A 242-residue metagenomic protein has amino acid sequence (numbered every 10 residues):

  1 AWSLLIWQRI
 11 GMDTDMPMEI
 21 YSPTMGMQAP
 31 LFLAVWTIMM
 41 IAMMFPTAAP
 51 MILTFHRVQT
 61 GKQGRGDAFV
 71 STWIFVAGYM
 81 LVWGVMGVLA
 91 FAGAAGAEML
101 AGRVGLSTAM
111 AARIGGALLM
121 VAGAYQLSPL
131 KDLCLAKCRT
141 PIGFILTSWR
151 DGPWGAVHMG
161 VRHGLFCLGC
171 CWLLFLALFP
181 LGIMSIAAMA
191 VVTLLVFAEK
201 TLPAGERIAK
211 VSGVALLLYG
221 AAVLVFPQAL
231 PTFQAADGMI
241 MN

Functional and structural regions predicted by a protein language model:
A1-G11, F69-L130: Membrane helix-loop-helix hairpins that form the core translocation module of multi-pass transporters
A1-I38, G61-G64, G102-S107, P129-R150 (+1 more regions): Histidine-/acidic- and/or cysteine-rich, low-complexity loops and terminal segments associated with membrane
T24, Q28-F32, S71, F75 (+3 more regions): Residue-level signature of transmembrane alpha-helical entry/exit and packing/kink sites in multi-pass membrane
M27-M44, T108-A124: Alpha-helical transmembrane segments
L33-M80: Juxtamembrane transmembrane-helix termini in multi-pass membrane transport proteins
G66-G96, C170-A204, K210-L216: A small-residue-rich subset of transmembrane alpha-helices
Y125-L133, G155-I183: Alpha-helical transmembrane segments of helical membrane proteins, especially in multi-pass transport, channel
K210-Q228: Final/C-terminal transmembrane alpha-helix of multipass membrane proteins
